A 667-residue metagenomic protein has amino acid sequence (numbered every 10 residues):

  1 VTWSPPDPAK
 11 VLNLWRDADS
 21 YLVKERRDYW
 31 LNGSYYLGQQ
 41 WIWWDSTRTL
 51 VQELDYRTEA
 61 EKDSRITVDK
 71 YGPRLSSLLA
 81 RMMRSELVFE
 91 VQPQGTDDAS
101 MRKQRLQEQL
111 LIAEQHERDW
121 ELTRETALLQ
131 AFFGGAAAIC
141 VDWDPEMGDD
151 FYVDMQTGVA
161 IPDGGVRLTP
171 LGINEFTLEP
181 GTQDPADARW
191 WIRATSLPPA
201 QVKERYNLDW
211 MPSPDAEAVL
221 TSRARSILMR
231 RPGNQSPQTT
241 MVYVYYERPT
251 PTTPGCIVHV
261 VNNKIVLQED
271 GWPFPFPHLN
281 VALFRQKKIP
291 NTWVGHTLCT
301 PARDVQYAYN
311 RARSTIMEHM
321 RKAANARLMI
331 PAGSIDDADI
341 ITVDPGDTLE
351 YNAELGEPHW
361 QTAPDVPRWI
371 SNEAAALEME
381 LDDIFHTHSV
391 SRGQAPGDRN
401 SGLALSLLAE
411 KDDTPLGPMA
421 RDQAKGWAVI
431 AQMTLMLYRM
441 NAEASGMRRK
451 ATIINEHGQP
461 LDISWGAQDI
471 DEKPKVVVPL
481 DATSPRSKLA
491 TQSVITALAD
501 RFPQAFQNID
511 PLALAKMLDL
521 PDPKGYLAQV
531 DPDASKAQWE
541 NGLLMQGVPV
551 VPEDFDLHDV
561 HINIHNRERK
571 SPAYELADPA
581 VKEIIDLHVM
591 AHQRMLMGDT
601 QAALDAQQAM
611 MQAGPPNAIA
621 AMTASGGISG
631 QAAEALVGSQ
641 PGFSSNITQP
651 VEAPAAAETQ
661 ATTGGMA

Functional and structural regions predicted by a protein language model:
V1-V266, A324, A332, W369-A376 (+11 more regions): Extended, helix-rich architectural segments
L110-E117, V305-A326, E373-H388, M419-N441 (+6 more regions): Generic, well-ordered alpha-helical scaffold segments in large soluble proteins
P145, L403-A537: Extended amphipathic alpha-helical segments with heptad-repeat/coiled-coil character used for oligomerization, fusion
R230-R399: Extended, charged amphipathic alpha-helical segments
P503-F506, V548-F555, A573-A580: Charged, low-complexity interaction regions
I509-W539, E575-A618, S629: Long, highly charged low-complexity segments enriched in Glu/Asp and Lys/Arg with interspersed Ser/Thr
D554-N566: Short amphipathic alpha-helical heptad-repeat segments
F643-A667: Long, low-complexity, intrinsically disordered segments
